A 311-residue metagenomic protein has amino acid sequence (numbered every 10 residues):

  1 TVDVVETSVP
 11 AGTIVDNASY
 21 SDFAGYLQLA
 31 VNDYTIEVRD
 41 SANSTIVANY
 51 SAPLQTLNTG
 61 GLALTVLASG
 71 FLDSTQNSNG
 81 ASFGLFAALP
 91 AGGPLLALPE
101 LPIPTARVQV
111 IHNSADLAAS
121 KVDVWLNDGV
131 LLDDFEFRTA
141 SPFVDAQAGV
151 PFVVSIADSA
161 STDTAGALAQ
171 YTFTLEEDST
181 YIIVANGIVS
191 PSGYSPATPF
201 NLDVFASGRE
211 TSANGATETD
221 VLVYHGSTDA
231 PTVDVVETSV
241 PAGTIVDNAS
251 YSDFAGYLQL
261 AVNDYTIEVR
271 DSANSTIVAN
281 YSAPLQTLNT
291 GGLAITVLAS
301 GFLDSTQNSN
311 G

Functional and structural regions predicted by a protein language model:
T1-G311: Intrinsically disordered, low-complexity polar regions and short flexible loop motifs
